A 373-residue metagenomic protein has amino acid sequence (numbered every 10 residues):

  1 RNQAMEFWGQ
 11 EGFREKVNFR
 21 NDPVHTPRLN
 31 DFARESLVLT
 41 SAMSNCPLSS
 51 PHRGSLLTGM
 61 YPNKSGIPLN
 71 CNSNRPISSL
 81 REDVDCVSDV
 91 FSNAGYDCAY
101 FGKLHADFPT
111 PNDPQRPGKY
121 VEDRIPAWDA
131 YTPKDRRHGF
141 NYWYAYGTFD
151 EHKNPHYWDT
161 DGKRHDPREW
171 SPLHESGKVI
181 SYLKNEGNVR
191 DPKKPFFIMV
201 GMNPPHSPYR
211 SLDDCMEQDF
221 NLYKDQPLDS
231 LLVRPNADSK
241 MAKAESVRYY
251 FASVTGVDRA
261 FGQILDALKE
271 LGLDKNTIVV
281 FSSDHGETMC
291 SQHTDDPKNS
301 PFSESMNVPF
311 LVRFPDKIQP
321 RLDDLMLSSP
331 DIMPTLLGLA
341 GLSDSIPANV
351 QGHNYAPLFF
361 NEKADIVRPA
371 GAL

Functional and structural regions predicted by a protein language model:
R1-L373: Formylglycine-dependent sulfatase
